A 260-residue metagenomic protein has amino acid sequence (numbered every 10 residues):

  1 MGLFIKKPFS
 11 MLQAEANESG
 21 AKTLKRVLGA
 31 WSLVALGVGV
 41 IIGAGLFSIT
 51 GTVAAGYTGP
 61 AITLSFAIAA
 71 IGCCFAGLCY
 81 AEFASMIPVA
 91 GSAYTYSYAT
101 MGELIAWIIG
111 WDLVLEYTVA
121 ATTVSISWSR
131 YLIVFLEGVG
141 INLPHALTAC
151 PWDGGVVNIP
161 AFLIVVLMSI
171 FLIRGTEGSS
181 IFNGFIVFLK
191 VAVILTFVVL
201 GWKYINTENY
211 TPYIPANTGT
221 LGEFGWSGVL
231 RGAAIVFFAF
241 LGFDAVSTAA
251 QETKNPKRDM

Functional and structural regions predicted by a protein language model:
M1-I49, A55-P60, C74-L78, I87-A90 (+1 more regions): Membrane-interface "cap" regions at the ends of multi-pass membrane proteins
S19-K25, T63, G140-A161, F185-D259: Helix-loop-helix junctions that connect adjacent transmembrane segments in multi-pass membrane transporters
R26-G37, G102-L115, P160-I164, G222-V236: Select transmembrane alpha-helical segments in multipass membrane proteins
I49-A55, L64-S65, C73-V165, I170: Hydrophobic transmembrane alpha-helices that form the core helical bundles of multi-pass secondary transporters
A69-G72, I164-L172, V191-G201: Hydrophobic core segments of alpha-helical transmembrane domains in multi-pass membrane transport and ion-translocation
I170-T176, A250-Q251: Structural signal for the C-terminal ends of transmembrane alpha-helices and the immediately following loop
